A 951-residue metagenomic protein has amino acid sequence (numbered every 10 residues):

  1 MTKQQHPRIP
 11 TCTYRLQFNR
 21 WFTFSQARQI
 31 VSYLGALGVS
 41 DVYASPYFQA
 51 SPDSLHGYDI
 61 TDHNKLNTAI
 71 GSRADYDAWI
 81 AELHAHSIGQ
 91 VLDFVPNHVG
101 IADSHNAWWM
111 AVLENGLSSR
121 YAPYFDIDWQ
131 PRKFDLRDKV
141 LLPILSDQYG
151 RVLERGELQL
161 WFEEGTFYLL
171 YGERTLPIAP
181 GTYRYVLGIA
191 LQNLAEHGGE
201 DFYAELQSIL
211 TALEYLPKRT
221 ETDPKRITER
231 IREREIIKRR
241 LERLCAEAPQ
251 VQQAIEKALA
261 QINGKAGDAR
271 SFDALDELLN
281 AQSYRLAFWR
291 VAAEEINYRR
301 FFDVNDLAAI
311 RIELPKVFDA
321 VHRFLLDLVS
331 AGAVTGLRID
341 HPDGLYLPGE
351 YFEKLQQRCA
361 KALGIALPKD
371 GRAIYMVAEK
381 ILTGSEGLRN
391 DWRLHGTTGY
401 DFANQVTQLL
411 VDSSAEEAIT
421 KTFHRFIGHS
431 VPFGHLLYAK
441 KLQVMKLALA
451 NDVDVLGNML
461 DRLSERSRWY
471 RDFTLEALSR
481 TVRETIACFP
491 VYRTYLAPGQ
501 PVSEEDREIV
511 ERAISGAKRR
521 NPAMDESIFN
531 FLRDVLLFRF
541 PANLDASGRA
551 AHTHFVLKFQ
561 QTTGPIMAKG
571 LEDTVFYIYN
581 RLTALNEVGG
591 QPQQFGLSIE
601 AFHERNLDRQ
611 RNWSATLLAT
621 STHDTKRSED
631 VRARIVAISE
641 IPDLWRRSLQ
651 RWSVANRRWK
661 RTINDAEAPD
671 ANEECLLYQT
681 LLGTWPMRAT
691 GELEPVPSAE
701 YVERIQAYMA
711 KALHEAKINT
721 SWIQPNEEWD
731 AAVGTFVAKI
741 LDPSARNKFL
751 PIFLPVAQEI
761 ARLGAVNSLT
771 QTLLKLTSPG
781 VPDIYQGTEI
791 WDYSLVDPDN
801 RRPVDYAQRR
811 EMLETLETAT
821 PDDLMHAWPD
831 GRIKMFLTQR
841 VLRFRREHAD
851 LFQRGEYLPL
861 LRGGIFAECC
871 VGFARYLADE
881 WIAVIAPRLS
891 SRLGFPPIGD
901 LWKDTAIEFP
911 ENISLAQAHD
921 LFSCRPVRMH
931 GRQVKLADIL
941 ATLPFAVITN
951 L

Functional and structural regions predicted by a protein language model:
M1-P52, N64, A69, D77 (+14 more regions): Carbohydrate-interacting/catalytic domains
S54-D62, H98-D128, R389-Y400, R801: Aromatic- and acidic-residue-enriched segments that line the glycan-binding/catalytic groove of carbohydrate-active
R73-V95: C-terminal EAL-domain catalytic cores of bacterial cyclic di-GMP phosphodiesterases
G89, G336, Y375: Hydrophobic "anchor" residues on beta-strands that sit immediately upstream of conserved functional sites
V91-L92, G100-V112, F423-H435, A450-D454: N-terminal beta-alpha lobe that positions the nucleotide/phosphoryl donor in ATP/NTP-coupled carboxylate activation
N97, I339-L345, H826: Conserved short loop/turn motifs at secondary-structure junctions
A102-T175: Active-site region of glycoside hydrolase catalytic domains
